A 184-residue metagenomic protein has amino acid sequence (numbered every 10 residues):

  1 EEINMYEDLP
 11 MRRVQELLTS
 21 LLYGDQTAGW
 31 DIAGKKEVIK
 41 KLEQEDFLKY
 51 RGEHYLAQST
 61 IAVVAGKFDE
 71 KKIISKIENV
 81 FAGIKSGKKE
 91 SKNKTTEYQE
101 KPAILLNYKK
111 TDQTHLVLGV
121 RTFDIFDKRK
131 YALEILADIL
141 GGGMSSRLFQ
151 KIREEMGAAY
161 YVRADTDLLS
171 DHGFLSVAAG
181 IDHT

Functional and structural regions predicted by a protein language model:
E1-K89, T95, L106-N107, F123-D124 (+1 more regions): Charge-rich, well-structured scaffold segments of protease-associated domains
K89-S146: His/Glu-based metal-binding/catalytic segments typifying zinc-dependent metallopeptidases
F149-Q150: Phosphate-proximal small/polar/acidic motifs at interfaces that engage nucleotide phosphates, polyphosphates
